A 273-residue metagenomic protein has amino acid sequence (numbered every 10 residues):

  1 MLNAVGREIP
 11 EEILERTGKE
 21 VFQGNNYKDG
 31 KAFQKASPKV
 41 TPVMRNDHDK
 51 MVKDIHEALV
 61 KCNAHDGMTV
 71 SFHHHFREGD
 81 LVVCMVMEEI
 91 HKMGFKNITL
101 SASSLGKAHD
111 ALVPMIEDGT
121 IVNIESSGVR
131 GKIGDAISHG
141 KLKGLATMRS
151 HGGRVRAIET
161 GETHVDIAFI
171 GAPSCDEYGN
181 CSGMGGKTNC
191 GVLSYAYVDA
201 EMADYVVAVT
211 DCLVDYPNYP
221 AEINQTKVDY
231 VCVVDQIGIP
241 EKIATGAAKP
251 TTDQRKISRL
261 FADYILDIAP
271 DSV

Functional and structural regions predicted by a protein language model:
M1-V273: Conserved alpha/beta enzyme-core scaffold
